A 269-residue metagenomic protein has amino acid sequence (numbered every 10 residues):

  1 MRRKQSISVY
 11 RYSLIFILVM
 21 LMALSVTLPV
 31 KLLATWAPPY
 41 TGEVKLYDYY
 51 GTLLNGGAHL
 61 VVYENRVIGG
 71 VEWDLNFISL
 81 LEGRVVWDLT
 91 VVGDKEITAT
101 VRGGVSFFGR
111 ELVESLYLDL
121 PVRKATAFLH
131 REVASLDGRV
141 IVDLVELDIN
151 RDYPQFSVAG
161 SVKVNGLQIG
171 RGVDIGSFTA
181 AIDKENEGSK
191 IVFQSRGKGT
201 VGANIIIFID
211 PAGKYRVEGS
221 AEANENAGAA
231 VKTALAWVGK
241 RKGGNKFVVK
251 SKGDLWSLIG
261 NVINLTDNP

Functional and structural regions predicted by a protein language model:
R2-I15, P39, R171-V173, F178-P269: Extended terminal
S8-P29: Hydrophobic membrane-insertion alpha-helices, especially the h-region of bacterial N-terminal signal peptides
V30-G51: Alpha-helical transmembrane signal-anchor/signal-peptide segments
V44-A134, V145-L147: N-terminal beta-strand/beta-hairpin edge segment
N65-W73, G93-R102, L129-V145, G172-F178 (+2 more regions): Amphipathic hydrophobic-ligand
G83-T90, K163, S189-S195: Transmembrane beta-strand segments that form the barrel wall of outer-membrane beta-barrel proteins
W87, V158-G160, V217: Transmembrane beta-strands of outer-membrane beta-barrel proteins
G103-G188: Elongated, acidic membrane-bridging lipid-handling scaffolds and related periplasm/extracellular "bridge/tunnel" systems
